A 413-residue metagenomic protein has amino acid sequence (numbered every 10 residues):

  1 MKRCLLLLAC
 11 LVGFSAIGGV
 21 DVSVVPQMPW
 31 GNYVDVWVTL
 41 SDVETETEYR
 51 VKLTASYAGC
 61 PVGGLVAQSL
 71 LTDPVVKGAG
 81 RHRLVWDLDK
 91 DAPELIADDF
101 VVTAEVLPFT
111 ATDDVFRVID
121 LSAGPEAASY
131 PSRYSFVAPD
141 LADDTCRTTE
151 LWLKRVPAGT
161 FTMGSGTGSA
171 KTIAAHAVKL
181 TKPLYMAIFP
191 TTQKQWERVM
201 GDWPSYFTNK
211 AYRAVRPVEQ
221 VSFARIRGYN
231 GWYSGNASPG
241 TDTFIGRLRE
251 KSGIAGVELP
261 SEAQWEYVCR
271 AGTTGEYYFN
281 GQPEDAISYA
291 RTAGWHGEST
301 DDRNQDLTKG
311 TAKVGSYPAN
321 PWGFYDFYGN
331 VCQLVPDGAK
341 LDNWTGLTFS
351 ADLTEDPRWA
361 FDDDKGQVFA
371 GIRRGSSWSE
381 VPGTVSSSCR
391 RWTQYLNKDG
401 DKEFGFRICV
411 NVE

Functional and structural regions predicted by a protein language model:
C4-G13: Sec-dependent N-terminal signal peptides
L7, G19, K52-T54, V101-D202 (+7 more regions): Short, compositionally biased
I17-A111: Long, compositionally biased, intrinsically disordered segments
Y57-P61, P108-T110, T167, G281 (+2 more regions): Solvent-exposed strand-loop boundary residues in beta-sheet-rich modules
A175, G201-V215, Q305-G310, S386-T393: Short glycine/proline-rich turn/loop motifs
V178-P190, K210-A224, T311-G315: Short active-site loop at a secondary-structure junction that contains or immediately precedes the catalytic residue(s)
Y212, V221-S388: Functional-site microenvironments in short loops/helix caps that host divalent-cation chemistry
